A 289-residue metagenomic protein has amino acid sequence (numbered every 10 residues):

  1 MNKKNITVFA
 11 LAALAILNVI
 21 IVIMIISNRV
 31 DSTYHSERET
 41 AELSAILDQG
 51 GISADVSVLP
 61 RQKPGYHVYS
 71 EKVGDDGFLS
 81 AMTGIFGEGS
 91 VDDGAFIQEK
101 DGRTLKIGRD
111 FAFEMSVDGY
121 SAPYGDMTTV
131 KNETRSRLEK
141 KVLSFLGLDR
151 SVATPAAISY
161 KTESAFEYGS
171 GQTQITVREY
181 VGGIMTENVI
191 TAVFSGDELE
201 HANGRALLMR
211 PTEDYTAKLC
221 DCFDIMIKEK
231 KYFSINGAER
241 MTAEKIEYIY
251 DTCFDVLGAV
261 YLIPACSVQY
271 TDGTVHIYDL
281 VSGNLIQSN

Functional and structural regions predicted by a protein language model:
M1, T7, T173, L207-R210 (+1 more regions): Generic alpha-helix detector with strongest preference for long hydrophobic helices that associate with membranes
N2-A165, T176-V181: Preferential activation on post-signal-peptide N-terminal prodomains/segments of secreted or lumenal proteins
I97-D126, G169-T212, Q269-L285, N289: Amphipathic N-proximal alpha-helical interface segments
A157-S159, A165-G171, K230-I235, T242: Generic detector of short, locally flexible boundary/turn motifs and exposed helical patches
S159-Q174, E247-L257: Beta-rich nucleic-acid/ligand-interaction surfaces
T191, S195-N289: Extracytoplasmic/luminal low-complexity segments enriched in Pro/Gly and acidic/polar residues that act as flexible
